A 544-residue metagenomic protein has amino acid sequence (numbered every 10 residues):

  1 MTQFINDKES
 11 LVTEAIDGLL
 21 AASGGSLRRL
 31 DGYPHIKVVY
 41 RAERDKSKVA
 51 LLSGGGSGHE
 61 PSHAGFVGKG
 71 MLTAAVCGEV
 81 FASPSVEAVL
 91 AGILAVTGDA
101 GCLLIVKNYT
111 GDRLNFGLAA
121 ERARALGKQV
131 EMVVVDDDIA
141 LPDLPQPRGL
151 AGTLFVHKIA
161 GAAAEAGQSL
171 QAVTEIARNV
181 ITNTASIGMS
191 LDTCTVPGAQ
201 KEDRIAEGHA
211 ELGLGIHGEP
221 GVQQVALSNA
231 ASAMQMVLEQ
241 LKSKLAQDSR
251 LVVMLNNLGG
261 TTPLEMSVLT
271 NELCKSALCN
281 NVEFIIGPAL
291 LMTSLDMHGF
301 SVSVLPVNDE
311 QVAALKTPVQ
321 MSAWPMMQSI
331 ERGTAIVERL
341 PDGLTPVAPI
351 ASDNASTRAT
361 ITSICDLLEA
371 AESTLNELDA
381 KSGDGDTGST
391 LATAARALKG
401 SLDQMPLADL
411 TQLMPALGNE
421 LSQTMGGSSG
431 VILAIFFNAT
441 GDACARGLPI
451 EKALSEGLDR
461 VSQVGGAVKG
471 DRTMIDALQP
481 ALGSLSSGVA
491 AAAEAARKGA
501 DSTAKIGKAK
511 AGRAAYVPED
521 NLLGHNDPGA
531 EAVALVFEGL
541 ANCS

Functional and structural regions predicted by a protein language model:
M1-S544: N-terminal loops that bind phosphate or other acidic moieties and the adjacent beta-alpha structural core
